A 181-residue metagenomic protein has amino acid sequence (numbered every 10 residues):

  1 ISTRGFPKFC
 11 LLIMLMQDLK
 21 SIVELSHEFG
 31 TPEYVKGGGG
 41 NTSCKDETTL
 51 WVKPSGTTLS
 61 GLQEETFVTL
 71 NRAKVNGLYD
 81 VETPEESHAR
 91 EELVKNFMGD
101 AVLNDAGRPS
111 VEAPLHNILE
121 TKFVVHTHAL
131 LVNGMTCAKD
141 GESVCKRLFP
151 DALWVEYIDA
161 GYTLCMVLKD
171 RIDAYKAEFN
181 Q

Functional and structural regions predicted by a protein language model:
I1, I13-M14: Short hydrophobic transmembrane-like helices used for membrane targeting/insertion
M14-Q181: Glycine-rich flexible loops
